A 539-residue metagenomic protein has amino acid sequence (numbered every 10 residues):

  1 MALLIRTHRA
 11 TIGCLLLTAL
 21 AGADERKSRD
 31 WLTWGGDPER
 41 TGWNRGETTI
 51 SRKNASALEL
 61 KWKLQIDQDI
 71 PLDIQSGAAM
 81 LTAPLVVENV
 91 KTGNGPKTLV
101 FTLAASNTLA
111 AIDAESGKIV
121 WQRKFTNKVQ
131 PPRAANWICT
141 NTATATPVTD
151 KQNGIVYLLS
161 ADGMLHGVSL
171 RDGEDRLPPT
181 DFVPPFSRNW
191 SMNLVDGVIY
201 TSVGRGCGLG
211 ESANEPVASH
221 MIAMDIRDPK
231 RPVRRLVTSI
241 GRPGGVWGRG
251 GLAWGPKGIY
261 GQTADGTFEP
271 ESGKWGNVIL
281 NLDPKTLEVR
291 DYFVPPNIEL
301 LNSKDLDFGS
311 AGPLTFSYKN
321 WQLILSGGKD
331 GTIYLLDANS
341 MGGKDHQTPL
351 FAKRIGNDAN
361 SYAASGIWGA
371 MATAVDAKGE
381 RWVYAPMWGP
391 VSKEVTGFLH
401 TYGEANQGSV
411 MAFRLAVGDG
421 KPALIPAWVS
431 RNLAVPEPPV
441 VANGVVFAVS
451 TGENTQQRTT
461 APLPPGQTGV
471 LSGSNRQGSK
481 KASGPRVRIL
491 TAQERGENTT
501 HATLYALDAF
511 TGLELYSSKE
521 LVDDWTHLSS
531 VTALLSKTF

Functional and structural regions predicted by a protein language model:
M1-I12: Bacterial N-terminal signal peptides that target proteins for export
L4, P38-G42, T92, W321-Q322: Short amphipathic alpha-helical segments with coiled-coil-like heptad repeat character
C14-A23: Hydrophobic h-region of N-terminal signal peptides that target proteins for export in Gram-negative bacteria
E25-K63, L85: Blade/loop signatures of beta-propeller domains
T48-Q75, K91-P96, N107-T140, T149-L158 (+6 more regions): Extracytoplasmic/lumenal domain signature
T82-E88, F101-T102: General structural concept
